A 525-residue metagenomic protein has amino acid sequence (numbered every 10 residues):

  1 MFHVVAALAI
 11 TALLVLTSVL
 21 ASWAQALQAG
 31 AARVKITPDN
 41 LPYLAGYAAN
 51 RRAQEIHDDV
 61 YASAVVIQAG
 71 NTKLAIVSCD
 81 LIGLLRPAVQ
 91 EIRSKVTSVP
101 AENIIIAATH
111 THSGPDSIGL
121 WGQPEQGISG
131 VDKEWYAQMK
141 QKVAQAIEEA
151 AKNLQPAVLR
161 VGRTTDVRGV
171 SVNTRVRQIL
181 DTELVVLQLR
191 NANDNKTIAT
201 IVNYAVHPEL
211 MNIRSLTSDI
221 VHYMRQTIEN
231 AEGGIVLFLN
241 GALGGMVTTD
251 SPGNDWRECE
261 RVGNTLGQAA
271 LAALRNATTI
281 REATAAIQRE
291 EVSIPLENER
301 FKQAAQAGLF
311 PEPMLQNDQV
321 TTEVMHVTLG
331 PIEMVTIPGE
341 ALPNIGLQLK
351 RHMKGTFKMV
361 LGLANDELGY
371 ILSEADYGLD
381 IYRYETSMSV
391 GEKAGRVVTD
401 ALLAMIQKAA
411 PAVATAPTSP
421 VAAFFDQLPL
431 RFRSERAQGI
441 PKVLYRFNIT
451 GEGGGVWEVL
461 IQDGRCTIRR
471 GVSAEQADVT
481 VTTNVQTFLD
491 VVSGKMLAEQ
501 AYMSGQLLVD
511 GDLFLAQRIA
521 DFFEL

Functional and structural regions predicted by a protein language model:
M1-H3: N-terminal secretory signal peptides that target proteins for export/translocation
A6-A21: Bacterial N-terminal signal peptides
Q25-R261, L274, R281-V413: Conserved beta-alpha junction segments in alpha/beta enzyme cores
N264-T265: Charge-rich, well-structured scaffold segments of protease-associated domains
L274-T278, M353, L428-F432, R436: Alpha-helix capping/termination and helix-coil
V413-L525: Feature captures hydrophobic
